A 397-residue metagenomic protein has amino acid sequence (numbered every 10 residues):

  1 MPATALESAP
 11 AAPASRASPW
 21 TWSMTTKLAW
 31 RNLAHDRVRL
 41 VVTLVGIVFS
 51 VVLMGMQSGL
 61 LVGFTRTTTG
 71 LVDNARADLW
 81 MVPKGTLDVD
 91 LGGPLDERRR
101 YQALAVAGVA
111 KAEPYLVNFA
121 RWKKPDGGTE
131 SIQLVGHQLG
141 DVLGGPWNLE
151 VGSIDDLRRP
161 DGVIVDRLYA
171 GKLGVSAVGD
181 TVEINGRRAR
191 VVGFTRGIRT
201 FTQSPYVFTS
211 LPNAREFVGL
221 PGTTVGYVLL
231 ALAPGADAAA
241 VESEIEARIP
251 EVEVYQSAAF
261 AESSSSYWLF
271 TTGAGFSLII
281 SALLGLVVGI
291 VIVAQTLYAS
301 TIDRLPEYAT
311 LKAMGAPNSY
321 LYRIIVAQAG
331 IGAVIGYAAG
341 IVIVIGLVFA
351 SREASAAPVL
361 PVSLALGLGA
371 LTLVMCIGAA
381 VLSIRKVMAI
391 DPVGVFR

Functional and structural regions predicted by a protein language model:
P2-A5, L44, V48, V52-Q133 (+3 more regions): Hydrophobic, regular-secondary-structure patches
P2-V52, T65, G70, S265 (+1 more regions): N-terminal Sec/SRP start-transfer signal
A3-T4, L364-R397: C-terminal membrane-exit region of the final transmembrane helix in multipass inner-membrane proteins
L60, V241-V291, S300-L305, S319 (+3 more regions): Peri-transmembrane interface segments
L79-W80, A170, T195-I198, G222-E253: A short beta-strand structural signal in non-transmembrane regions
Y115-N118, P125-G140, G145-N213, A240: Hydrophobic secondary-structure segments that place a key small or acidic residue at a functional site
G285, Y298, P306-S351, G367 (+1 more regions): Transmembrane alpha-helical interface segments in multi-pass membrane proteins
I345-G367, V395-R397: Short juxtamembrane loops and helix-capping segments at transmembrane helix boundaries of multi-pass membrane proteins
